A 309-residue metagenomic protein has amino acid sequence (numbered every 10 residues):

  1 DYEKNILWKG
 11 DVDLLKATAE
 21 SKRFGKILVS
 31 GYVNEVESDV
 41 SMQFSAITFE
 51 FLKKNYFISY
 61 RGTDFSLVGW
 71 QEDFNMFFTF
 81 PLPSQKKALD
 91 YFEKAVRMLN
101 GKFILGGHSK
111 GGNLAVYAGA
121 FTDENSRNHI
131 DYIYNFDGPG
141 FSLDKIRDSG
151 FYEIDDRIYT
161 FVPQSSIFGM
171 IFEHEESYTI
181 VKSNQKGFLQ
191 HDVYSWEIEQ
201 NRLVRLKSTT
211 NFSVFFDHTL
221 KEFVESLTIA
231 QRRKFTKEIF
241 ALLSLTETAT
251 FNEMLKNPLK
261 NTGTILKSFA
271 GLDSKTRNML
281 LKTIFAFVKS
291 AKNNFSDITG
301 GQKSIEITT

Functional and structural regions predicted by a protein language model:
D1-Y56, Y60-K102, D123-T309: Alpha/beta hydrolase fold serine-hydrolase catalytic domain that processes acyl esters and thioesters
G106-G111, A115: Gly/Ala-rich beta-loop-alpha elbow adjacent to hydrolase catalytic centers
A115-E124: Short glycine-enriched nucleophile-adjacent loop and the immediately C-terminal alpha-helix near the catalytic center
